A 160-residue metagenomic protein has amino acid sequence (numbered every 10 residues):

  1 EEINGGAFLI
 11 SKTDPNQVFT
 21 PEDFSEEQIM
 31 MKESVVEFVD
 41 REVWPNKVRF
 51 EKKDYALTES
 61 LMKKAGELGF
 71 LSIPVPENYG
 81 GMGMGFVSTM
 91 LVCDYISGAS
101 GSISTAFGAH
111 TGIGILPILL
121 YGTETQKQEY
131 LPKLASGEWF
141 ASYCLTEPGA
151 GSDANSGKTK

Functional and structural regions predicted by a protein language model:
E1-E27: Intrinsic disorder at enzyme termini
Q28, V39, T123: Residue-level signal for inorganic ion chemistry
M30-M31, L91, Q128-E129: Short, solvent-exposed alpha-helical surface patches in well-structured domains
S34-V36, R41-H110, S136, C144-G149: Active-site beta-strand/loop segments that form the cofactor-binding cradle of oxidoreductase flavoproteins
G81-M82, T125-K160: Glycine-rich, Trp-frequent "lid" loop and neighboring beta-strands that shape and gate the flavin cofactor pocket
C93, I115-I118, L131: Conserved protein kinase catalytic domain
T105-T125, G151: N-terminal glycine-rich flavin-associated loop
